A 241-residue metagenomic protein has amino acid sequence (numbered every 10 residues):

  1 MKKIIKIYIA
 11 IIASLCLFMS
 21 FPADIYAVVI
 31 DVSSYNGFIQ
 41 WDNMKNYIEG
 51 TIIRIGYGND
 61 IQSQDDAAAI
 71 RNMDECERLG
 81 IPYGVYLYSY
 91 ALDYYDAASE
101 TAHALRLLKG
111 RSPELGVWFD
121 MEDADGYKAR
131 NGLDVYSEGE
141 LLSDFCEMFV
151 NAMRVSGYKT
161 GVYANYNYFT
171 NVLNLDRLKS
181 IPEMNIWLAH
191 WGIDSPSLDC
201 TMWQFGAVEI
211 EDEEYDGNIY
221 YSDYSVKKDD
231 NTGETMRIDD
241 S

Functional and structural regions predicted by a protein language model:
M1-I7: Positively charged n-region of N-terminal signal peptides that target proteins for export
A10-L17: Hydrophobic helical h-region of N-terminal Sec-dependent signal peptides in bacterial secretory/periplasmic proteins
F18-A27: Sec-dependent signal peptide cleavage junction
V28-S34, F38-D42, R177-S241: Functionally critical loop-and-helix segments that line ligand-binding/catalytic clefts of soluble enzyme domains
V28-V150, R154-S156: Substrate-binding cleft of extracellular glycoside hydrolase catalytic domains
Y83, K159-G161, I186: Hydrophobic anchor at the start of a short beta-strand that flanks the dinucleotide cofactor-binding loop
L105-G126, N174-D199: Structural recognition of alpha->loop->beta junctions
M153-N171: Aromatic-lined carbohydrate-recognition surfaces of secreted/lumenal glycan-active proteins
